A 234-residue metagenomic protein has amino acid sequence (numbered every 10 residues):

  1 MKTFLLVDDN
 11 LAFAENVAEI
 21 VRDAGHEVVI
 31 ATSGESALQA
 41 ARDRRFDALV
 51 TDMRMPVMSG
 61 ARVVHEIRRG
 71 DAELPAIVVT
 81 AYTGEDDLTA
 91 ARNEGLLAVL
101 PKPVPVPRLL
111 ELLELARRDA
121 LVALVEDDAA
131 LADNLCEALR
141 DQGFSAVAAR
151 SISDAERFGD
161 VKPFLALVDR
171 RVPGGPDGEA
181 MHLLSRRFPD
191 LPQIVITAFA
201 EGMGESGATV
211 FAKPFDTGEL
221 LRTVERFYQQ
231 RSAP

Functional and structural regions predicted by a protein language model:
D8, E126: Conserved acidic carboxylate
L11-V29, A129-V147: Two-component/phosphorelay signaling modules centered on CheY-like receiver
T32-S36, M58-V63, S151, G175-A180: Acidic catalytic/metal-coordinating carboxylates
Q39, A61-E73, G178-D190: Short amphipathic alpha-helix used as the core "switch/output" element in two-component signaling
D52, T80, D169-R170: Active-site residues of response regulator receiver
M55, V172-P173: Receiver (REC) domain active-site loop signature in two-component systems and cognate sites in sensor histidine kinases
V79, I196-T197: Hydrophobic/aromatic residues positioned on beta-strands within the core alpha/beta folds
D86, V104-L112, C136-A138, F215-Q229: C-terminal output helix
